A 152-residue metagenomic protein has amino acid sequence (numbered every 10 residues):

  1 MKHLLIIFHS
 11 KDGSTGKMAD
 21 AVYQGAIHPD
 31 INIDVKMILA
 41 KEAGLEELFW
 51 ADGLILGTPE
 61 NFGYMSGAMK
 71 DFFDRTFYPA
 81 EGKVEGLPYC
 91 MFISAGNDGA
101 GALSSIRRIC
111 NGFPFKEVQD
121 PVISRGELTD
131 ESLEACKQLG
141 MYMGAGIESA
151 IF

Functional and structural regions predicted by a protein language model:
K2-I27: N-terminal beta1-alpha1 ligand-phosphate binding loop
I7-H9, I38, F92: Short hydrophobic segments within beta-strands
S10-G13, F62, I93-D98, I123-T129: Short histidine/acidic/glycine/proline-rich micro-motifs that form metal- and phosphate-coordinating active-site loops
M18, A68, A102, S132-A135: Residues at alpha-helix caps and immediate loop-helix transition turns in enzyme cores, especially N- and C-cap
A19-N32, N111-K116: Short helix-loop-beta junction
I27-P29, G44, K116-F152: Glycine-rich phosphate/pyrophosphate-binding loop and the adjoining helix
N32-E42: A short beta-strand-loop structural module common to alpha/beta enzyme folds
A40-Q119: Helix-loop-strand module that forms the ligand-binding subsite of alpha/beta enzymes
